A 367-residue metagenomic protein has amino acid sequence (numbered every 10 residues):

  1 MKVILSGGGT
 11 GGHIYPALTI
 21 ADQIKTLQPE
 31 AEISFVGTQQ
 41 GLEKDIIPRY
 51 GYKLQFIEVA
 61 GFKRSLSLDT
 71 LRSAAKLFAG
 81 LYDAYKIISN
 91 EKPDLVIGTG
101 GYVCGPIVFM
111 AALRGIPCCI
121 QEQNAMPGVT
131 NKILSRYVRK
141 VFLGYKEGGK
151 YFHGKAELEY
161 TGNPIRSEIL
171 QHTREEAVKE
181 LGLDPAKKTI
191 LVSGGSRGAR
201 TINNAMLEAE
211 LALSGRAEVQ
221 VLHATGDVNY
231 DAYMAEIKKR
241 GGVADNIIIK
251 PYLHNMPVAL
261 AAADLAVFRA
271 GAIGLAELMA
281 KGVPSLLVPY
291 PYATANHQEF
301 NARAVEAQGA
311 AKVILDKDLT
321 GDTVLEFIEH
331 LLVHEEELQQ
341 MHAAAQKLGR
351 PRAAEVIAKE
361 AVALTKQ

Functional and structural regions predicted by a protein language model:
V3-T10, E30-K76, D227, K317: Conserved nucleotide-sugar phosphate-binding/catalytic loop shared by glycosyltransferases and other
E32, L42, K53, A112-E175: Active-site-proximal region of nucleotide-activated glycan assembly enzymes, centered on histidine/acidic-rich loops
G41, I46, Y50, R174-A266 (+3 more regions): Donor-nucleotide binding loops and adjacent catalytic segments primarily of GT-B fold Leloir glycosyltransferases
D83-V96, C104-C119, K132-Y137: Glycosyltransferases and closely related glycan-assembly transferases that use nucleotide-activated donors
P93-L95, P257, A261-A276, V283-P284: Acidic donor-binding loop of glycosyltransferase active sites
R114, A261-A263, M279-P289, Q308: Conserved donor-binding/catalytic loop of nucleotide-activated donor transferases
E337-P351: A short, well-ordered alpha-helix in the C-terminal region of glycosyltransferases
R350-Q367: C-terminal alpha-helical cap of glycosyltransferases
